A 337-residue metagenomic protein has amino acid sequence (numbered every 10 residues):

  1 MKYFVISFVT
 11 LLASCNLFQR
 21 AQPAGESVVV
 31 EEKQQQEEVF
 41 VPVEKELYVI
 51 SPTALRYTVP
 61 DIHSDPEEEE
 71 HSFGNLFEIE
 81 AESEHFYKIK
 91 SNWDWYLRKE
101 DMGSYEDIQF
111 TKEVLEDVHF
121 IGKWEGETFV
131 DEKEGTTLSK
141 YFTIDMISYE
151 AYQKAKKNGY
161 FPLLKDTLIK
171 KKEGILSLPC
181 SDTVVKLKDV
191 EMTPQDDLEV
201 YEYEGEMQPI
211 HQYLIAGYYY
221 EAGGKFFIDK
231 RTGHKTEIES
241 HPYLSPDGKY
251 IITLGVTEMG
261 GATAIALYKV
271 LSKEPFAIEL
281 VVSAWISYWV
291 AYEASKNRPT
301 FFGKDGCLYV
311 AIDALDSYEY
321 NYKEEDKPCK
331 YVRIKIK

Functional and structural regions predicted by a protein language model:
M1-S7: Sec-dependent signal peptide recognition, specifically the positively charged N-region followed immediately by
A13-S14: C-terminal motif of bacterial Sec signal peptides marking the signal peptidase cleavage site
P23-F86, S177-M192: Beta-loop motif signature
P23-V43, K90-E134: Boundary regions of SH3-family modules and the immediately adjacent low-complexity/disordered segments in eukaryotic
G174-T193, Y220-E237, A266-W285, Y322-K337: Surface-exposed loop/turn elements that mediate protein-protein interactions on large endomembrane-trafficking
E204-P209, H241-T253, P299-L308: Blade-terminus and WD-like Trp-Asp/Gly-His loop motifs, strongest in beta-propeller folds
I215-Y220, T253-M259, A264, V310-D316: Beta-strand C-termini and the immediately following turn/loop, strongest in propeller blades
E279-N297: Conserved blade-ending motifs and adjacent loop-strand segments that build the rim/top face of beta-propeller domains
